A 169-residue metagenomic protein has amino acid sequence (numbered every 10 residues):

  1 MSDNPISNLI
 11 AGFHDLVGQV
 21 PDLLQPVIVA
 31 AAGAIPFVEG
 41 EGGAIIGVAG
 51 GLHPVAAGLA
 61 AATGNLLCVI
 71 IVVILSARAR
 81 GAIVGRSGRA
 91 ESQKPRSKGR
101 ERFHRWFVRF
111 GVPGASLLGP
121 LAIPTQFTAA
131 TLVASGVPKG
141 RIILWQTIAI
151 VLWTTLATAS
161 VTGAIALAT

Functional and structural regions predicted by a protein language model:
M1-V29, A49-P120, G140, A159-T169: Membrane-interfacial helix-loop-helix
V29, G33-I46, L121-A130: Transmembrane helix boundary and interhelical junction motifs in multipass membrane proteins
F37, N65-L67, V151: A short structural micro-motif
G40, V69, F127-A130, T154-T158: Hydrophobic transmembrane alpha-helices of multi-pass small-molecule transporters
G47, F107, L132-A134: Helix-capping/transition residues at the boundaries of transmembrane alpha-helices and the short helical linkers
V48, L59, Q146-I150: Terminal amphipathic/targeting segments at protein termini used for secretion and membrane/organellar or lipid-droplet
T125-I150: Hydrophobic alpha-helical transmembrane segments and immediately flanking/interface helices in integral membrane
L144-A166: Final/C-terminal transmembrane alpha-helix of multipass membrane proteins
